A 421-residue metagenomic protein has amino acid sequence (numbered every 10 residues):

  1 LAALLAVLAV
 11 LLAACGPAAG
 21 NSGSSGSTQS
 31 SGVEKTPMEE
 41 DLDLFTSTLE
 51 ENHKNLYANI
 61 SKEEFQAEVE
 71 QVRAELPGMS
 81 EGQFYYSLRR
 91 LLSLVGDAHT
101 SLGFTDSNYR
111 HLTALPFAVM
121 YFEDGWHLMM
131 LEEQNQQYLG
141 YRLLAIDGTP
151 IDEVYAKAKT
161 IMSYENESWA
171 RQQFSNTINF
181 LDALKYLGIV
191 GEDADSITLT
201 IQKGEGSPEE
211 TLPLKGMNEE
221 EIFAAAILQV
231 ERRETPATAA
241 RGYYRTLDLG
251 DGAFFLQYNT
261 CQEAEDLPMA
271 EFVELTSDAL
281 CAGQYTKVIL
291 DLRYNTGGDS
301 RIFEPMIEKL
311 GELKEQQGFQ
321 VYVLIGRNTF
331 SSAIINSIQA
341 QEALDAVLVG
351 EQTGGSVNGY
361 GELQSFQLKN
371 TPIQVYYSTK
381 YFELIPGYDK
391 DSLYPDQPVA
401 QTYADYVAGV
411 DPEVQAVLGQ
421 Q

Functional and structural regions predicted by a protein language model:
L1-L8: Sec-dependent N-terminal signal peptides
L12-A14: C-terminal motif of bacterial Sec signal peptides marking the signal peptidase cleavage site
G16-K287: Flexible, low-complexity junctional segments that flank or bridge functional domains
G32-T46, G204-S207, P236-Q421: C-terminal "post-core" interaction segments
